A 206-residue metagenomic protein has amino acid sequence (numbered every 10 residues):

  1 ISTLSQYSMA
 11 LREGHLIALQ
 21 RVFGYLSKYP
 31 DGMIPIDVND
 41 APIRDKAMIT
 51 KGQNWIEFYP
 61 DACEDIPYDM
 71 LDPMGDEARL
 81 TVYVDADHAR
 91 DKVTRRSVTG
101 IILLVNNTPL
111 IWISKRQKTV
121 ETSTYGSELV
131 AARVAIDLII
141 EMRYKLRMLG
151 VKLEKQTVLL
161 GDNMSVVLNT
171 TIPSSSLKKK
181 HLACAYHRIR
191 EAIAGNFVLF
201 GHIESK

Functional and structural regions predicted by a protein language model:
I1-D45, E204-K206: C-terminal reverse transcriptase regions that engage the nucleic-acid substrate
Q6-A10, R79, K118-K206: RNase H-like nuclease module associated with reverse transcription
Y7-A10, P42-R44, H88-K92, L110-I111 (+1 more regions): Flexible loop/turn segments at secondary-structure boundaries
V22, R96-V98, K179-H181: Conserved, well-ordered active-site substructure
G24-A86, V151-L153: Structured nucleic-acid-interacting core domains from mobile-element enzymes and related host factors, especially RNase
K28, G32, A89, P109-W112 (+1 more regions): Conserved helix-loop functional segments at active or binding sites
D65-M70, A86-R90, K118, Y144-L146 (+1 more regions): Eukaryotic intrinsically disordered and solvent-exposed regulatory patches
M74-Y125: RNase H-like nuclease fold core
